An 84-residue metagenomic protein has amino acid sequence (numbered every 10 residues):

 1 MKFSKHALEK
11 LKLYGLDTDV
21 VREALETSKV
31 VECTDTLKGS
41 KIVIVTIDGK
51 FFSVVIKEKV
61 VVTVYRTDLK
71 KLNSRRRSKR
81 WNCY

Functional and structural regions predicted by a protein language model:
M1-Y84: Ribonuclease/tRNase effector modules and their secretory precursors
